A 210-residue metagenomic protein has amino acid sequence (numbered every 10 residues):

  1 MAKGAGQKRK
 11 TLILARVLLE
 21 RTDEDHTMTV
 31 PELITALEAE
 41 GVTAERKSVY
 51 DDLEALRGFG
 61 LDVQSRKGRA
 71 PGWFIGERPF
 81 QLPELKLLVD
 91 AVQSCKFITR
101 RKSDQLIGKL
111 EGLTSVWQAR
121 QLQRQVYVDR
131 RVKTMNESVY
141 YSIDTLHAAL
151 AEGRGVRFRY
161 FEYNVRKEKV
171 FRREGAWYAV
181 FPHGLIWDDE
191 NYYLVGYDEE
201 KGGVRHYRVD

Functional and structural regions predicted by a protein language model:
M1-A91, R173: Short, basic/aromatic recognition patches that contact phosphate-bearing ligands
P79-K169: Bulky hydrophobic/aromatic content
L150, I186-W187: Well-ordered beta-strand positions
K167-E174, E200-G202: Short aromatic-glycine motifs in intrinsically disordered, low-complexity regions
A176-A179: Short solvent-exposed loop/turn micro-motifs enriched in small/polar/acidic residues
N191-V195: Short aromatic-glycine-enriched beta-strand elements
E200-D210: Flexible linker/loop signature enriched in Pro/Ser/Thr and Pro/Gly
